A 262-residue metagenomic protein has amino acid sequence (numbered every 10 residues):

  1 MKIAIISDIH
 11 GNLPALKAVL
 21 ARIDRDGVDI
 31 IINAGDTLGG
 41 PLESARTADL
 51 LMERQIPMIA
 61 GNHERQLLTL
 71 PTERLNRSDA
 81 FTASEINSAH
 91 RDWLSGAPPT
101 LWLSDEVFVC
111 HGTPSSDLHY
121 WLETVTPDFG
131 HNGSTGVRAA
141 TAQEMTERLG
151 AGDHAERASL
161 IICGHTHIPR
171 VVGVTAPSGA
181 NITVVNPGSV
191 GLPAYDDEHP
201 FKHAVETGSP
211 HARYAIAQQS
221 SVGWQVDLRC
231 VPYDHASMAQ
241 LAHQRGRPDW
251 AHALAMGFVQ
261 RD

Functional and structural regions predicted by a protein language model:
K2-H10, E106-T113, V184-G188: Active-site-proximal beta-strand elements of phosphoester/diester hydrolases
K2-S95: Core catalytic region of metal-dependent phosphoesterases/phosphodiesterases, especially metallo-beta-lactamase-like
H10-P14, G39-L42, R65-T69, W102 (+3 more regions): Active-site environment of divalent metal-dependent phosphoester hydrolases
I23-G27, L103, H154-R157, I216 (+1 more regions): Glycine-rich phosphate-binding loop signature in dinucleotide/nucleotide-binding domains
G96-Y120: Active-site-adjacent alpha/beta core region of enzyme catalytic domains
G112-L149, P193-A194, M256-F258: Active-site-proximal loop/helix segment associated with metal-binding centers of metalloenzymes
G136-T175: Hydrophobic, aromatic-enriched interface-forming segments
G173-D262: Acidic, His/Gly-rich catalytic cores of divalent-metal-dependent hydrolytic chemistry
